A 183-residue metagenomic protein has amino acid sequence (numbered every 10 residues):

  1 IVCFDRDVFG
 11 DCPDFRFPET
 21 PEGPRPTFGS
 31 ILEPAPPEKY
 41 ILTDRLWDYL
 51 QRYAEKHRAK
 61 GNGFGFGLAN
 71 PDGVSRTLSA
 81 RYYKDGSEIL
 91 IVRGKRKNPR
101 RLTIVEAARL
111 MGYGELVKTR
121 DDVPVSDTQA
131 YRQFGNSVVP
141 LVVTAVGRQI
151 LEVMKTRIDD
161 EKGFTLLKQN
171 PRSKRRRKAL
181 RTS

Functional and structural regions predicted by a protein language model:
I1-T77, R81-Y83: Class I S-adenosyl-L-methionine
D14-F17, T156-R172: Short, flexible loop/turn segments with low-complexity composition
Y82-D127: FAD-binding beta-loop-beta segment adjacent to the flavin cofactor pocket
V139: A helicase ATPase "motif cassette" and its flanking acidic/Ser/Thr-rich regulatory loops
V143: Acidic-aromatic/histidine active-site loop/patch
G147-I158: Short, hydrophobic alpha-helical segments
K168-S183: Short Lys/Arg-rich cationic patches that frequently serve as NLS/NoLS or arginine-rich RNA/DNA-binding motifs
